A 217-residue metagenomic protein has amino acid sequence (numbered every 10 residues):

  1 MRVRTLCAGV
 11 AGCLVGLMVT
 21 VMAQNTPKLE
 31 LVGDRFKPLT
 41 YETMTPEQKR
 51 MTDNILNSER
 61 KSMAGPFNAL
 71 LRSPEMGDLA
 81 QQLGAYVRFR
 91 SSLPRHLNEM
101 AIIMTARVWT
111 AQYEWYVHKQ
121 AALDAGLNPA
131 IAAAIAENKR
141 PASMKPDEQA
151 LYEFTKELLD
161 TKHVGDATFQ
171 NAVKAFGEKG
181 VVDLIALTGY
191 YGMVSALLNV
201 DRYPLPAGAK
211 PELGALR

Functional and structural regions predicted by a protein language model:
M1-A11: Bacterial N-terminal signal peptides that target proteins for export
G9-T20: Bacterial N-terminal signal peptides
V19-R217: Hydrophobic alpha-helical segments
